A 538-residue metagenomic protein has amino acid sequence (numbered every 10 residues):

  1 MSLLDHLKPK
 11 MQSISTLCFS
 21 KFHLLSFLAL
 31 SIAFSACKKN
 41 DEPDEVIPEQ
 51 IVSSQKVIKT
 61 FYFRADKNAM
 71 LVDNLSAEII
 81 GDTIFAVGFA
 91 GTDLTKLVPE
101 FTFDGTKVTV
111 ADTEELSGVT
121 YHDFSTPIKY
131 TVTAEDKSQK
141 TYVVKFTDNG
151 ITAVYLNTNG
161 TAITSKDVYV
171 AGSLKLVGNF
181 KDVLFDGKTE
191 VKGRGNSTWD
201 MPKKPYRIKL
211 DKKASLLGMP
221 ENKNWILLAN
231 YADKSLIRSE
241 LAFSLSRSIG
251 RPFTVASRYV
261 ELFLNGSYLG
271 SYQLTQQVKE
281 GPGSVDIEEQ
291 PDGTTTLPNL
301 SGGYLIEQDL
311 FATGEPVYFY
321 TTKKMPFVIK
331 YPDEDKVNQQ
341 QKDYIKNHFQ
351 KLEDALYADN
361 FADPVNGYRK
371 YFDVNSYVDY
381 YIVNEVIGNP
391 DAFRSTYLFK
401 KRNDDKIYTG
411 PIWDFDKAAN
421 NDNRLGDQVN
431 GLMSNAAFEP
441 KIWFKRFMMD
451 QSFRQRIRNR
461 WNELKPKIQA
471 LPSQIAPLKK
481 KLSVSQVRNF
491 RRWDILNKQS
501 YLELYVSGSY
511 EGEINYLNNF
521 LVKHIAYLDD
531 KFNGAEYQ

Functional and structural regions predicted by a protein language model:
M1-F19: N-terminal secretory signal peptides that target proteins for export/translocation
A33-A36: C-terminal motif of bacterial Sec signal peptides marking the signal peptidase cleavage site
K38-T152: Beta-rich interaction/scaffold domains
K107-V110, I249-E261, N389: Short, well-structured beta-strand/strand-turn elements
T147-N179: N-terminal module-boundary/linker segments of secreted carbohydrate-active enzymes
V170-A229: Conserved oxyanion/phosphate-binding beta-strand-loop segments in alpha/beta enzyme cores
G187, S197, M201-P202, K330-T396 (+1 more regions): Middle-to-C-terminal accessory/interaction subdomains
K209-S215, A229-N230, G250-V255, S267-D379: Internal "kinase-insert"/substrate-recognition segments embedded within catalytic cores of ATP-dependent enzymes
